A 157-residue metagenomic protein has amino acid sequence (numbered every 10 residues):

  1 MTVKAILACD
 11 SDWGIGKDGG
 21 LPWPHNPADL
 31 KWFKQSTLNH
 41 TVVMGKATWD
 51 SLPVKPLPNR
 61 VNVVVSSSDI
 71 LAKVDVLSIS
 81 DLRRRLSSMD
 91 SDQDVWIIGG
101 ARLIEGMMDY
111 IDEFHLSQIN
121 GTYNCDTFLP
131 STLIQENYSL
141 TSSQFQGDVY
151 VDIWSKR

Functional and structural regions predicted by a protein language model:
M1-R157: Enzymes that bind and transform nitrogen-containing heteroaromatic metabolites
